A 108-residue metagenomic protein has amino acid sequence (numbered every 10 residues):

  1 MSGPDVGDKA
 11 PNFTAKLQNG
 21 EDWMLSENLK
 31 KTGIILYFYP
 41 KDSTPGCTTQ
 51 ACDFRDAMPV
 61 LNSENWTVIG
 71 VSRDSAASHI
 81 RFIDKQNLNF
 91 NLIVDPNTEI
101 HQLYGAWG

Functional and structural regions predicted by a protein language model:
M1-G108: Chalcogenol-based redox active-site neighborhoods
